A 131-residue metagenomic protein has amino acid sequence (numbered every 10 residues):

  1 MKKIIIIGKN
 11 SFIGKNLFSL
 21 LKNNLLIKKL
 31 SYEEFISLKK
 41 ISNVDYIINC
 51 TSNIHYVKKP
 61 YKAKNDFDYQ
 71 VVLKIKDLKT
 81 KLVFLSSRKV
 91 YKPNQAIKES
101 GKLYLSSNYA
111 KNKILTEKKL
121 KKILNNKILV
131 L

Functional and structural regions predicted by a protein language model:
K2-N23: N-terminal Rossmann NAD(P)H-binding glycine-rich loop of SDR-like oxidoreductase domains
K3, D45-Y46, K81: Structural motif
S19-N23, L73, D77, K118-K122: Short, well-ordered alpha-helices that flank and scaffold nucleotide-derived cofactor binding pockets
L26-I36: A short beta-strand-loop structural module common to alpha/beta enzyme folds
F35-D77, V90, N94: NAD(P)H-binding glycine-rich loop region in Rossmannoid oxidoreductase-like domains and their noncatalytic homologs
N65, G101-E117: Short-chain dehydrogenase/reductase
L73-N108, L129: Conserved Rossmann-fold NAD(P)-dependent oxidoreductase catalytic core, especially the SDR/UDP-sugar
S87, E117-L131: Conserved beta-loop-beta element that borders a ligand/cofactor-binding pocket
